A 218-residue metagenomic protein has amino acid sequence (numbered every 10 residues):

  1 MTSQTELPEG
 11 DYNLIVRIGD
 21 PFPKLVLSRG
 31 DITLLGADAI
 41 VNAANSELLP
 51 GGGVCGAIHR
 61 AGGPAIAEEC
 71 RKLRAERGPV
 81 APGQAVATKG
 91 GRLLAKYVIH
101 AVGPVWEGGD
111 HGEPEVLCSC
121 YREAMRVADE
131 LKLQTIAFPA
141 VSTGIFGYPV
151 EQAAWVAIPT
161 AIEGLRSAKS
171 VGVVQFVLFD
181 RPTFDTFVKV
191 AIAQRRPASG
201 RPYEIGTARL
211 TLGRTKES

Functional and structural regions predicted by a protein language model:
M1-S218: Macrodomain-like recognition of ADP-ribose-binding/processing modules
